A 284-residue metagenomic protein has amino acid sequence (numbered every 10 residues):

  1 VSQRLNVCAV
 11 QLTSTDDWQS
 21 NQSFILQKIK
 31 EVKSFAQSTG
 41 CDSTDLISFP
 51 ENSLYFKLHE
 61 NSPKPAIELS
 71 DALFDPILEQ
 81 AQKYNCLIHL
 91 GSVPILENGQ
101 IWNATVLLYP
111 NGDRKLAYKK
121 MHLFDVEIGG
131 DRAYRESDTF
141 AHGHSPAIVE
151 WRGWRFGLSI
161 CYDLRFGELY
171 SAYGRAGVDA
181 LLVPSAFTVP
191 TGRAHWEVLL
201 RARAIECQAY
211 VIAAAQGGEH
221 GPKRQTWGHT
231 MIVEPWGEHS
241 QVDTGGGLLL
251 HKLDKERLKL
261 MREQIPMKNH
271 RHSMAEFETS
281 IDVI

Functional and structural regions predicted by a protein language model:
V1-F49, L182: N-terminal active-site segment of His-dependent metallophosphoesterases
L26-P110, R114-K119, V189-R203, A209: Cys-nucleophile CN-hydrolase/nitrilase-fold catalytic domain and related Cys-dependent amidase chemistry that acts on
I47, R155-I160, L182, I212: Short hydrophobic-aromatic micro-motifs
S62, V106, A117-F124, M231 (+1 more regions): Short beta->alpha transition motifs characteristic of CBS
S70-H89, L164-L249: CN hydrolase (nitrilase-like) catalytic-core segments centered on the catalytic cysteine and neighboring Lys/Glu
L90-S92, A104-L107, A147-V149, T230-I232 (+1 more regions): Short beta-strand scaffold segments in enzyme catalytic cores
L96-A176, V189-V198, L260-M267: Active-site catalytic loop in hydrolytic enzyme cores
E256-I284: A short C-terminal boundary segment appended to hydrolase-like catalytic domains
